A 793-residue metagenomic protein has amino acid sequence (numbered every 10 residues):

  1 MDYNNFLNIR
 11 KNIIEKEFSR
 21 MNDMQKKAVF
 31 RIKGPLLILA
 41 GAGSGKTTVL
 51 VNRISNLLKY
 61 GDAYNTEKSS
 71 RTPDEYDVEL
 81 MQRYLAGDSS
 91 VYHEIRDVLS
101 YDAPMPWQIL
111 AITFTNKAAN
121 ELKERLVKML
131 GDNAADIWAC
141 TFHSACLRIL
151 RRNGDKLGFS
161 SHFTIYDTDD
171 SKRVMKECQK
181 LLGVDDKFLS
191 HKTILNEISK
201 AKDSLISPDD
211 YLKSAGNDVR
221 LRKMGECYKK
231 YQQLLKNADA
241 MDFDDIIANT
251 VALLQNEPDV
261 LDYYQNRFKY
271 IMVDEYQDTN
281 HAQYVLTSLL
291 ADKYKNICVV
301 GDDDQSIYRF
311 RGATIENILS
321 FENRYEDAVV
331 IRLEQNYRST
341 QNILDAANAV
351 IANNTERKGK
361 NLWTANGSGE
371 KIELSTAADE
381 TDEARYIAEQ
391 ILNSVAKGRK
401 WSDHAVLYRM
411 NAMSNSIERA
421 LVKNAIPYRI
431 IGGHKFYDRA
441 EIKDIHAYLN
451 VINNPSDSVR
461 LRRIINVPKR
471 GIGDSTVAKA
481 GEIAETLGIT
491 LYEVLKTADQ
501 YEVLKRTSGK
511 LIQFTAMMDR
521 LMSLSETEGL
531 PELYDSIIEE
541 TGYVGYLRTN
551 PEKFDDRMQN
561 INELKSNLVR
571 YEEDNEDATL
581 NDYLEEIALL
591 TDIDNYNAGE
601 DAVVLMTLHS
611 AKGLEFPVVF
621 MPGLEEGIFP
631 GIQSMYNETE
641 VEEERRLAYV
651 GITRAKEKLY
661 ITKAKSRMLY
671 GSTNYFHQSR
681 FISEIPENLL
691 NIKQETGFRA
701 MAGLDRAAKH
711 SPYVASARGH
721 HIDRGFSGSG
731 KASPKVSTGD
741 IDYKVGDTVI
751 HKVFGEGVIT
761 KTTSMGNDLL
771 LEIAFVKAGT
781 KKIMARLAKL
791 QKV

Functional and structural regions predicted by a protein language model:
M1-S161, I165, D262, E316 (+1 more regions): P-loop NTPase Walker
D2-R20, L36-L39, S55-T66, Y76-L99 (+2 more regions): Conserved RecA-like helicase ATPase core segment that couples NTP binding/hydrolysis to strand translocation
R20, D77, Y84-I95, F142-C146 (+4 more regions): Conserved helicase/translocase P-loop NTPase motor core
A28, I32, F114, A134-I137 (+5 more regions): ATP-hydrolysis module of ASCE/P-loop NTPase motor domains, specifically the Walker B Asp-Glu catalytic pair
F30, Y101-P106, L254-I271, L290-K293: Short basic/glycine-enriched coil/helix segment immediately N-terminal to the Walker B
S44-L50, N65, S70, E79 (+8 more regions): Helicase P-loop NTPase motor core
K213, N217, K400, S414-I426 (+3 more regions): Conserved helicase C-terminal RecA-like lobe
R548, G623-K782, L787-V793: C-terminal accessory regions
